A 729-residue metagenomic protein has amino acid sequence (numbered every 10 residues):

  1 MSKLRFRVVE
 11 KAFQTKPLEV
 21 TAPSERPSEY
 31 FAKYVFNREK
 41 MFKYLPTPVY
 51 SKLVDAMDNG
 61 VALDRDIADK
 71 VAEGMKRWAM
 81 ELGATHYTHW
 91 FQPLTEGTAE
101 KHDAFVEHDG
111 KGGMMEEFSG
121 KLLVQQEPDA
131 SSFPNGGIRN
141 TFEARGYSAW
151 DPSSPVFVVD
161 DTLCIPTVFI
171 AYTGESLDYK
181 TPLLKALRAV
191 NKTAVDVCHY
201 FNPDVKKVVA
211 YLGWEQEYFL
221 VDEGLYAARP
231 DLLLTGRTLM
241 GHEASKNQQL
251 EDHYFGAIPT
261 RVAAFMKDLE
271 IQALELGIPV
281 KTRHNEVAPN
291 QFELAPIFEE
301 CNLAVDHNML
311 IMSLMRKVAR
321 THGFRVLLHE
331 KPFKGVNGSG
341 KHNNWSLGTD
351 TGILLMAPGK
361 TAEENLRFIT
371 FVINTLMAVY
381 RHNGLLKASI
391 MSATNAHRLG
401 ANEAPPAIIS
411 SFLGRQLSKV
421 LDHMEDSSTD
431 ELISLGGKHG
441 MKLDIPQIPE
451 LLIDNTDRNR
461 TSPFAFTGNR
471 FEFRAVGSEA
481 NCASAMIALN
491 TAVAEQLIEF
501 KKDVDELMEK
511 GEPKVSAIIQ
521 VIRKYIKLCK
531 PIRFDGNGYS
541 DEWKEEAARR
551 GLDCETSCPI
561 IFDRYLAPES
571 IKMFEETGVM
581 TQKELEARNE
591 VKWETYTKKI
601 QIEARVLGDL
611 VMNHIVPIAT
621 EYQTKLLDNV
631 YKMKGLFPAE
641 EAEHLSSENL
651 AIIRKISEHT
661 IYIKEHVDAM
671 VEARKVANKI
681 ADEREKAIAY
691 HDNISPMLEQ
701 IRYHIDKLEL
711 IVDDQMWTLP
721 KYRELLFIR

Functional and structural regions predicted by a protein language model:
S2-S24, T141-F157, T162: N-terminal hydrophobic targeting/anchoring segments and the immediately downstream early-domain regions of hydrolases
F13-S119, V124-N140: Histidine/acidic residue-rich metal-binding segments in metalloenzymes
I67, F91, S119, P296-F298 (+5 more regions): Active-site proximal loops enriched in glycine and acidic residues that flank catalytic Cys/His/Asp and coordinate
I67-V71, F91-P93, K121-L122, F169 (+4 more regions): Active-site-proximal loop/turn and secondary-structure-junction residues that shape catalytic pockets, frequently
A84, T88-F91, H307-R320, L347 (+3 more regions): Hydrophobic/aromatic-rich, well-ordered segments within soluble, folded domains that form packed cores
E96-G113, S131, R229, G236-T238 (+4 more regions): Short linear, low-complexity motifs centered on an aromatic residue
E143-L328, N337-G340, L347-E590: Glycine-rich, acidic/polar active-site loops that bind/position phosphate-bearing ligands
K524-R729: C-terminal amphipathic alpha-helical interaction region
